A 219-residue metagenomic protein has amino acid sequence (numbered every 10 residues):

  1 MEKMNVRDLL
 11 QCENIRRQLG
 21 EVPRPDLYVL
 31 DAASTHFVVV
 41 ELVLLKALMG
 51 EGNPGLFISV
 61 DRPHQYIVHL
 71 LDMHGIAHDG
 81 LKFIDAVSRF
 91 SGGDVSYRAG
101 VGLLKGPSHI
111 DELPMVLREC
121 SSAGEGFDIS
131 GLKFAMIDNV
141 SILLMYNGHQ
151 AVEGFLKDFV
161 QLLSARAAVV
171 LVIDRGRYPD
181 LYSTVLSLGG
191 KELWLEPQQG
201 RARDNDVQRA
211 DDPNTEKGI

Functional and structural regions predicted by a protein language model:
E2-L70: Glycine-rich P-loop/Walker A and Walker A-like loops and their local beta1-loop-alpha1 context in P-loop NTPases
Y28-A33, F57-S59, I84-A86, L104 (+4 more regions): Conserved beta-strand segments of the P-loop GTPase G domain that flank and frequently precede/overlap
A33-F37, P63-H64, F90-S91, S141-H149 (+1 more regions): Short acidic, S/G/P-rich loop/turn micro-motifs used as interaction or catalytic elements
V40-A47, H69-L71, A151, F155-D158 (+1 more regions): A short acidic, amphipathic alpha-helical/loop segment
K46, Q65-G106: P-loop NTPase catalytic phosphate-binding loop
P54, G131-F134, S164-V172: Loop/turn-to-beta-strand initiation segments
G92-Q161: Phosphate-binding/switch loop-helix module in NTP-utilizing enzymes
V169-I219: Phosphate-binding/switch region of NTP-binding enzymes
